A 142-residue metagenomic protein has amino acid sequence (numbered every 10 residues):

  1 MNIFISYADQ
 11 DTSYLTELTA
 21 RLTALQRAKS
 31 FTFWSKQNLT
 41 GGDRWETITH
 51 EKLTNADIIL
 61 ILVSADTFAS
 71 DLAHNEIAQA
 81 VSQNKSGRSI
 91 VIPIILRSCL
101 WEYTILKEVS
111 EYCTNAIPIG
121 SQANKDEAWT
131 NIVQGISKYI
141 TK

Functional and structural regions predicted by a protein language model:
M1-I58, L62, V81-I90, I95-C99 (+1 more regions): Conserved N-terminal substructure of TIR/SEFIR domains
A8-Q10, N75, K107-S110: Intrinsic disorder/low-complexity signal
T16-T19, L72-N75, L106: Short amphipathic alpha-helical segments
W45, D71-A73, A123: Short, solvent-exposed loop/turn segments at secondary-structure boundaries
T49-K52, T67, A73, S110-E111: Functionally constrained cores in energy, signaling, and assembly domains
A65-S86: Conserved TIR/SEFIR loop-to-helix hotspot centered on a Trp-containing motif with a nearby acidic residue
C99-T114: Glycine-rich, charge-decorated loop segments at or immediately adjacent to ligand/cofactor-binding or catalytic sites
T114-E127: Short secondary-structure boundary motifs at beta->alpha junctions and helix caps
